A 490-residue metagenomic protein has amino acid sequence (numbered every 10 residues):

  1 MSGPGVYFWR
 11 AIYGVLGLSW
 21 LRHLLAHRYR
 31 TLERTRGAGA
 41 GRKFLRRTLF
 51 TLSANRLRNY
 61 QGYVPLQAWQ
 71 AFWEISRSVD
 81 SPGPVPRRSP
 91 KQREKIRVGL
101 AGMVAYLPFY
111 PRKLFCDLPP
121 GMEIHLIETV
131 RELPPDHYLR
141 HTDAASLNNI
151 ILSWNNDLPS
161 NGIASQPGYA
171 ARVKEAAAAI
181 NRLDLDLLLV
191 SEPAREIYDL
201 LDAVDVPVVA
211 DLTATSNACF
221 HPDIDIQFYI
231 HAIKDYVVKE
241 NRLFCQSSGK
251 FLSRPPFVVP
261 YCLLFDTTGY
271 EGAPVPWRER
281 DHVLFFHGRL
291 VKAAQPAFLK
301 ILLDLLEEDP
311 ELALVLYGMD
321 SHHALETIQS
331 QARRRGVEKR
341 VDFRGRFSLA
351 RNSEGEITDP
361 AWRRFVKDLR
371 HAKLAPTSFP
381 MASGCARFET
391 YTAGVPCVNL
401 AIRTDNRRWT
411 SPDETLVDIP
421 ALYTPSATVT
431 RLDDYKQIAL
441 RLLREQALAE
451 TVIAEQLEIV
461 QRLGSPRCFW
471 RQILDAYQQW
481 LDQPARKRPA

Functional and structural regions predicted by a protein language model:
P4-H23, G39, P134-Y138, A144 (+1 more regions): Active-site and donor-binding regions of nucleotide-sugar-utilizing enzymes
W9, G14, W20-I150, R182: N-terminal subdomain of nucleotide-sugar transferases
N55-A71, V206-Y270: Active-site-proximal region of nucleotide-activated glycan assembly enzymes, centered on histidine/acidic-rich loops
L107-L118, S247-R335, K339-T358: Conserved catalytic-core segment of nucleotide-activated headgroup transferases in glycan assembly
I180, F347, G355-A372: Short alpha-helical donor nucleotide-sugar binding micro-motif in glycosyltransferases
L183-L187, R364-A382, V395: Acidic donor-binding loop of glycosyltransferase active sites
L374-L463: Catalytic binding pocket for nucleotide-activated donors in carbohydrate/polymer assembly enzymes
S465-A490: C-terminal alpha-helical cap of glycosyltransferases
